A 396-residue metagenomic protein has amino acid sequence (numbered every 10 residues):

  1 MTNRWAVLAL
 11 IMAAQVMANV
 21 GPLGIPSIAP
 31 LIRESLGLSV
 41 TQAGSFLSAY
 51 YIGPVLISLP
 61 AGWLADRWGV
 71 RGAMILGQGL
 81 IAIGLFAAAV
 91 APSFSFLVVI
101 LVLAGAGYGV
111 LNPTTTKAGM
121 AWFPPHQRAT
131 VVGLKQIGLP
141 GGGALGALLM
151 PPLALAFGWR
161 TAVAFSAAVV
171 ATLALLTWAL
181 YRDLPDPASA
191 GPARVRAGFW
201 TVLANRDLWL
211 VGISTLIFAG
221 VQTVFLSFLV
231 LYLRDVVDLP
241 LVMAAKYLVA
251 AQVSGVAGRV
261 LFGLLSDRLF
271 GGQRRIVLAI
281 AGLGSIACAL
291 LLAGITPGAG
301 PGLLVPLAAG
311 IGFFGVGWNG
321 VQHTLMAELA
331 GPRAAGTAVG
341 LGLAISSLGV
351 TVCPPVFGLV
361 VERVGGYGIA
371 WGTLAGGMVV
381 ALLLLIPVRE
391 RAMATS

Functional and structural regions predicted by a protein language model:
M1, D183-G212: Juxtamembrane intracellular "pre-TM" segments in multi-pass secondary transporters
L23, Y51-L59, G143-A144, Q252-V256 (+2 more regions): Residue-level signature of mid-helix packing/kink "hotspots" within the transmembrane helices of 12-pass Major
I25-P26, D207-V260, N319: Extracytoplasmic gate region of multi-pass secondary transporters
G37, G69, V90-S95, D238 (+1 more regions): Helix-breaking motifs and short loop linkers at transmembrane-helix boundaries and internal kinks in secondary membrane
L56-F94: Conserved MFS/SLC helix-loop-helix module at the cytosolic interface between two early adjacent transmembrane helices
G72-F86, I276-L291: Structural signature of the two symmetry-related core transmembrane helices
I100-L139: Cytoplasmic helix-loop-helix junction between adjacent transmembrane helices in 12-TM secondary transporters
K135-Y181: Helix-loop-helix hairpin linking two adjacent transmembrane segments in secondary transporters
